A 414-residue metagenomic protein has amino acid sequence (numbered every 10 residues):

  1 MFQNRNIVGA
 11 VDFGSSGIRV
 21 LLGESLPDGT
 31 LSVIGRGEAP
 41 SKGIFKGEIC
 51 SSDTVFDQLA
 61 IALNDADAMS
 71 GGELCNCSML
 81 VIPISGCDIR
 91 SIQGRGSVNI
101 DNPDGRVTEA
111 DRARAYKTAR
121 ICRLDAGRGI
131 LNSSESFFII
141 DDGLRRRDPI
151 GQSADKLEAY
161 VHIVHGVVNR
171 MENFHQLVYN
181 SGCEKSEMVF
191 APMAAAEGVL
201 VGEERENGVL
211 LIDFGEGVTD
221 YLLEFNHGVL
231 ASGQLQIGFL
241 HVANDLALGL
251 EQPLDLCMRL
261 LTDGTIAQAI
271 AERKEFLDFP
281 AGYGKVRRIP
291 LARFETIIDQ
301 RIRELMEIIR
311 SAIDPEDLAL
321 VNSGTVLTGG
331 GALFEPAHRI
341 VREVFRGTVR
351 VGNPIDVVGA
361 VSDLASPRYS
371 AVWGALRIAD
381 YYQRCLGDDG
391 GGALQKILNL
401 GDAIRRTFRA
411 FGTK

Functional and structural regions predicted by a protein language model:
M1-G17, L21-L210, V229, F239 (+6 more regions): Nucleotide/phosphate-binding catalytic cleft detector across ATP-hydrolyzing and phosphate-transferring enzymes
S16, T265-A269, L320-V344: Glycine-rich phosphate-binding loops at beta-strand->alpha-helix junctions
V20, I82, V178, D213 (+4 more regions): Residue-level signature of catalytic and energy-coupling elements of molecular machines, predominantly ATP/GTP-dependent
T108-A110, V344-V372: Conserved phosphate-binding/catalytic loops in two-lobed NTP-binding clefts
N207-L248: Glycine-rich phosphate-binding loop of actin/hexokinase-like ATP-binding domains
L230-A231, N244, P290-R293, S323 (+2 more regions): Short beta-alpha connecting loops at secondary-structure transitions that line or flank enzyme active sites
R301-R310: A general structural motif
S311-A332, V351-V358: Hydrophobic alpha-helical bundle architecture
